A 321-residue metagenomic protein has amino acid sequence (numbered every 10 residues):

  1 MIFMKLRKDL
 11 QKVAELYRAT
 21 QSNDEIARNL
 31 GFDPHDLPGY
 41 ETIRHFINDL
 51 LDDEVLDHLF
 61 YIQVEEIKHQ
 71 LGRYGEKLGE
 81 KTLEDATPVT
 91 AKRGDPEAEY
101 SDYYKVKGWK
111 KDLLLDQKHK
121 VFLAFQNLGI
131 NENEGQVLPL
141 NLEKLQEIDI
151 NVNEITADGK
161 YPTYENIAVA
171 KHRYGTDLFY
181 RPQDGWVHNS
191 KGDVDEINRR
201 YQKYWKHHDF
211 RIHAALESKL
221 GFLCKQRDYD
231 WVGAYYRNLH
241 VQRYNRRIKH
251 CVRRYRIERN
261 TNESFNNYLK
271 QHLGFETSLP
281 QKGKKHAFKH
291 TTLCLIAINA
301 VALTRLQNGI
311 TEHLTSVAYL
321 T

Functional and structural regions predicted by a protein language model:
M1-H58: Short, positively charged, Gly/Tyr-enriched micro-motifs that form contact patches at catalytic or ligand/partner
I2-L10, D33, L128, T156 (+2 more regions): Short, charged/polar micro-motifs that form catalytic or ligand-binding hotspots
R18, I43-Y174, R181-Q183: Polybasic low-complexity intrinsically disordered regions
F32, L78, N151-V152, K249-V252 (+1 more regions): A generic hydrophobic-helix recognition signal that picks specific residues within alpha-helical hydrophobic
V55, T82, Y174-T176, R227 (+3 more regions): Charge-rich, low-complexity alpha-helical/coiled-coil-prone intrinsically disordered regions that flank or link
Y164-N267: Helix-centered, glycine/charged polyanion-binding patches within enzymatic domains that contact phosphate-containing
V252-T321: Basic, amphipathic alpha-helical segments enriched in Lys/Arg and hydrophobic/aromatic residues
